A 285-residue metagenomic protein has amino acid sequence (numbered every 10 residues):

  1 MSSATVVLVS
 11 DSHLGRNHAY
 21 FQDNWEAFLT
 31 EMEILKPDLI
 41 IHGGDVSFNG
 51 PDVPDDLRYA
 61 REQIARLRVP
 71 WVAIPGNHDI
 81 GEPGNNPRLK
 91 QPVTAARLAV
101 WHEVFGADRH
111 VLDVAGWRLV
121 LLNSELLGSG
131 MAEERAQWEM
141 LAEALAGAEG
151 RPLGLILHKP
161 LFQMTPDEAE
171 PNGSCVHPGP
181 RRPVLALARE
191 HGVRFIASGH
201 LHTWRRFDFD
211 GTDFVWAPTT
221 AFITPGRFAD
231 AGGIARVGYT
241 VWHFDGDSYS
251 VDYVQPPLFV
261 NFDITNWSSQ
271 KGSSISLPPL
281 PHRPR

Functional and structural regions predicted by a protein language model:
M1-R58, Q63, M164: N-terminal active-site segment of His-dependent metallophosphoesterases
V6-L8, I40-H42, A73-I74, L155 (+1 more regions): Residue-level marker for buried hydrophobic side chains located in beta-strands that build the well-ordered beta-sheet
D11, G44-D45, G76-N77, H158 (+1 more regions): Active-site glycine-centered loops adjacent to acidic/histidine catalytic or metal-binding residues that shape
L14-N17, V46-G50, P92, N123-E133 (+1 more regions): Surface-exposed cleft-lining segments at the edges of enzyme active sites
G15-R16, G81-G84, Q163-D167, P225: A short acidic, helix-capping loop that chelates divalent metal ions and anchors anionic groups
T30-L39, R118-V120, G130-V215, Y249-S250 (+1 more regions): His/acidic metal-ligating clusters that form di-metal
D52-A148, P152, P178-E190, F195 (+3 more regions): Extended active-site neighborhood of metal-dependent phosphoesterases/phosphodiesterases
G226, A231-G232, R236, H243-R285: Acidic, His/Gly-rich catalytic cores of divalent-metal-dependent hydrolytic chemistry
